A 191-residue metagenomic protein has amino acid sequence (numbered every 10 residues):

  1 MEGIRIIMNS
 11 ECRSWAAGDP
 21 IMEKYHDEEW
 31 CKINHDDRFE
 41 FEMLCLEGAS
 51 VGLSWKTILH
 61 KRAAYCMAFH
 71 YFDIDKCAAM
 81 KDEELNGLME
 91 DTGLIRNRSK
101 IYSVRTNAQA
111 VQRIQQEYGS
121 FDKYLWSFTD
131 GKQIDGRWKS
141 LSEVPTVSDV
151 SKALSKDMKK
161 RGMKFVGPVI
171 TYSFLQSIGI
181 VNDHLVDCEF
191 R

Functional and structural regions predicted by a protein language model:
E2-R191: HhH-family (HhH-GPD) DNA N-glycosylase catalytic core used in base-excision repair
